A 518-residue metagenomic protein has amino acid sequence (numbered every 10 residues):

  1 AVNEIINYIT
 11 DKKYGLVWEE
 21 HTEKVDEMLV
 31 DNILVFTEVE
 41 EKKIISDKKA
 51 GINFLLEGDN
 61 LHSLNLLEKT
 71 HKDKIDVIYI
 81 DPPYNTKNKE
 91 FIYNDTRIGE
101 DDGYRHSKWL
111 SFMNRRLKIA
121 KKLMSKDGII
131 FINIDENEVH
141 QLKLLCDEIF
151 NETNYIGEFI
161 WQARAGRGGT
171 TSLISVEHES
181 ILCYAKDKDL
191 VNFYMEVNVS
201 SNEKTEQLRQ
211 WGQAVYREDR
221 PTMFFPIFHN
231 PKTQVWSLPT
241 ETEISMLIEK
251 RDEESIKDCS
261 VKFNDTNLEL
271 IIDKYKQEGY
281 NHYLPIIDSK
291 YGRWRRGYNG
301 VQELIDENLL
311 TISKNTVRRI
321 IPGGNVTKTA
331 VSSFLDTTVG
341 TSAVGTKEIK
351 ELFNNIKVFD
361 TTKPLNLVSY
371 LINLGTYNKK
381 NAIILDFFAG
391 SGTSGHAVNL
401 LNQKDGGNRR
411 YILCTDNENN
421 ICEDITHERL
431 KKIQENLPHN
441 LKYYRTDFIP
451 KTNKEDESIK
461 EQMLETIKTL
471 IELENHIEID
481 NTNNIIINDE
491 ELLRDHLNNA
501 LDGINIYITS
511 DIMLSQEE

Functional and structural regions predicted by a protein language model:
A1-L34, I52-N53, E68-D76, L110 (+6 more regions): Accessory, often C-terminal, charged low-complexity segments
E38, K87-D95, L335-I349: Active-site-adjacent bridging/hinge elements
E40-L55: Conserved P-loop NTPase mechanochemical-coupling segment
D73-F91, C146, I384-V398: Conserved proline-anchored active-site loop of SAM-dependent methyltransferases that bridges a beta-strand
P83-F112, R116, S125-D127, N137-E138: Mobile active-site "lid"/loop adjacent to the S-adenosyl-L-methionine
G128-I132: Conserved beta-strand signature within the Rossmann-like core of class I S-adenosyl-L-methionine
S342-T362: Class I SAM-dependent transferase core
